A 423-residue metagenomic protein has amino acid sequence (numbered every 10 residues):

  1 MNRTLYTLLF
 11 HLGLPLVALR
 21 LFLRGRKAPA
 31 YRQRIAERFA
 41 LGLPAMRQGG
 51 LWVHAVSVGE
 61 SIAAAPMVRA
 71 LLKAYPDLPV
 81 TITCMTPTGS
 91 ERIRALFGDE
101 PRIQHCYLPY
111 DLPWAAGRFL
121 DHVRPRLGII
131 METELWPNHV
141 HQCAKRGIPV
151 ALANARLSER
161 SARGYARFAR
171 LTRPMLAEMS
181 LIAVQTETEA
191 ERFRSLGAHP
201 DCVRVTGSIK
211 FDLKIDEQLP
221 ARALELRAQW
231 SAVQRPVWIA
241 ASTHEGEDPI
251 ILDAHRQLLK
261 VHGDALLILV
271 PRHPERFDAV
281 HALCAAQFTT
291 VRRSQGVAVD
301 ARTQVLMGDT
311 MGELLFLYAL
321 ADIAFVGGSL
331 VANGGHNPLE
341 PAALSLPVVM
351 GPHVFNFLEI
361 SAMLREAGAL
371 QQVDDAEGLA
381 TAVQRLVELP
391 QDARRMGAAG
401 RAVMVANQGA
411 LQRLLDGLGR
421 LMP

Functional and structural regions predicted by a protein language model:
M1-P423: Nucleotide-activated sugar donor-binding and catalytic core shared by glycosyltransferases and related lipid-linked
